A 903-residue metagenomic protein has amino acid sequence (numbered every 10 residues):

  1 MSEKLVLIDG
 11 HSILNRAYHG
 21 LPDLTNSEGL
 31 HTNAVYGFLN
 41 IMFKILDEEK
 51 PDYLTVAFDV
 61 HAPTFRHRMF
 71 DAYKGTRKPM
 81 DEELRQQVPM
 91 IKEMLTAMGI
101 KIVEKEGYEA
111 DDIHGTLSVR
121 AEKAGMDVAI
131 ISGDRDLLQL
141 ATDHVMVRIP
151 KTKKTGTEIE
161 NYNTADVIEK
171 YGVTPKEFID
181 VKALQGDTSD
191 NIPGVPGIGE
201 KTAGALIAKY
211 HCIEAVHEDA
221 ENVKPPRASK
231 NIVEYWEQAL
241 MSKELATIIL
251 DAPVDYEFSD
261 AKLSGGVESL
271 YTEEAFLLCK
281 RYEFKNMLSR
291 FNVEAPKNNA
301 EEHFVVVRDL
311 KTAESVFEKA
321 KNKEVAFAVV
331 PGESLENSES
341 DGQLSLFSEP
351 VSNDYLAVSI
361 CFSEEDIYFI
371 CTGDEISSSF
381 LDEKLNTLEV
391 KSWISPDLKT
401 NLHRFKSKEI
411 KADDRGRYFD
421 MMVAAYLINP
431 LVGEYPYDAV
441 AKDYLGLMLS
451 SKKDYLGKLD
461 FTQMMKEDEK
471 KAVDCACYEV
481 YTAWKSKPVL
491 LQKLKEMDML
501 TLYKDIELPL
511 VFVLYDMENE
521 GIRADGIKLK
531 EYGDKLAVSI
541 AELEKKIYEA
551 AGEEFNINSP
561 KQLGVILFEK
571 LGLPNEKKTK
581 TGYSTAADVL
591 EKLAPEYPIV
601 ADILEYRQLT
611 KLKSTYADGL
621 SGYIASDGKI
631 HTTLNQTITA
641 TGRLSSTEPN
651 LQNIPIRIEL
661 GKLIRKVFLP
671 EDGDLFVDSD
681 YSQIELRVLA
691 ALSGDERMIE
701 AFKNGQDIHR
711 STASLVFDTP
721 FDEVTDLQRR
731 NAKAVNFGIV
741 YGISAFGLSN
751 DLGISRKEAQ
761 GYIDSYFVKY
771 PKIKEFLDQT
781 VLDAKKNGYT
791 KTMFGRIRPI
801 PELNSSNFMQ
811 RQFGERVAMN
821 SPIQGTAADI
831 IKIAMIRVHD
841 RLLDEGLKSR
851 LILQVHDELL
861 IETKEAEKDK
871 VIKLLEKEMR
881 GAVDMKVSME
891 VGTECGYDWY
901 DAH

Functional and structural regions predicted by a protein language model:
M1-A57, A62-K74, Q86-E93, W236 (+2 more regions): Extended, highly charged clamp/arch subdomains and adjacent linkers that form or line substrate-binding channels
S2, P22-N26, G75-V254: Extended two-metal-dependent nuclease catalytic cores across DNA- and RNA-processing enzymes
L5-V6, G10, R16-T55, D71-A72 (+4 more regions): Conserved RNase H-like, two-metal-ion catalytic cores of nucleic-acid enzymes
A129-I131, L138-P175, N337-G342, S359-S363 (+1 more regions): Charged catalytic and DNA/RNA-contacting regions of genome-maintenance and nucleic-acid-processing enzymes
Y235-G373, W393, G416, L459-E659 (+9 more regions): Conserved "right-hand" nucleotidyltransferase catalytic core of DNA-directed polymerases
S359-E364, I428-K458, C475-T482, Q636-P720: Function-dense linear segments that define catalytic or interfacial modules in macromolecule-processing proteins
T462-M465, N519, H631-T632, Q636-T639 (+4 more regions): Conserved catalytic core of nucleic-acid polymerases
V538-K545, E549-A601, V768-R816, N820 (+2 more regions): C-terminal polymerase-core module
